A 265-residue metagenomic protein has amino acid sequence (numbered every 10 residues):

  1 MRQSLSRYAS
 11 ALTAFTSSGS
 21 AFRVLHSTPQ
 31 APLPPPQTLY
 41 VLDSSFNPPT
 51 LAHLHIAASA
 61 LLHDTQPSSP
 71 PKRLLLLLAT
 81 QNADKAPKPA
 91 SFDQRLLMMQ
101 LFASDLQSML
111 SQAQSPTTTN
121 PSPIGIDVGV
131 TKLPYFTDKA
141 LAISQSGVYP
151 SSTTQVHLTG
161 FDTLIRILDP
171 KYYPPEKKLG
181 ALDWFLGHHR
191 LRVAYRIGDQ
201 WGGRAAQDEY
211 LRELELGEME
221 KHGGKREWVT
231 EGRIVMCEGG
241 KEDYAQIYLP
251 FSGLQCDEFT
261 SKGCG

Functional and structural regions predicted by a protein language model:
M1-G265: Nucleotidyltransferase catalytic core that binds NTPs
